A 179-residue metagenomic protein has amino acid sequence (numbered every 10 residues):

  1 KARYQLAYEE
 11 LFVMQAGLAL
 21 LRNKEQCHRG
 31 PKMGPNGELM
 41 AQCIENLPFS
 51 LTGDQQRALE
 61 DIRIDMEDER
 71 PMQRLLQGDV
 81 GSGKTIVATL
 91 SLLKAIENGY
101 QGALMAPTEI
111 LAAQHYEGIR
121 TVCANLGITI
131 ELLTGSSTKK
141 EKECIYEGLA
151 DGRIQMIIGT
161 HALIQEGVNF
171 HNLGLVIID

Functional and structural regions predicted by a protein language model:
K1-S82, I86-A103: Pre-Walker A segment
D68, K94-N98, C123-L126, E147-G152 (+1 more regions): Conserved catalytic network of the ASCE P-loop NTPase/AAA+ motor domain
Q77, I177-D179: Hydrophobic residues in beta-strands of the RecA-like P-loop NTPase core, especially within AAA+ ATPase
G99-A103, T129, G152-M156, N172-L175: Loop/turn-to-beta-strand initiation segments
G102-A112: Conserved strand-helix element at the start of the C-terminal RecA-like helicase core
L111-G148: Conserved helix-turn-beta segment of the N-terminal RecA-like "Helicase ATP-binding" lobe in SF1/SF2 helicases
S136-I157, Q165-L173: Conserved motor-coupling elements within RecA-like helicase/translocase cores
